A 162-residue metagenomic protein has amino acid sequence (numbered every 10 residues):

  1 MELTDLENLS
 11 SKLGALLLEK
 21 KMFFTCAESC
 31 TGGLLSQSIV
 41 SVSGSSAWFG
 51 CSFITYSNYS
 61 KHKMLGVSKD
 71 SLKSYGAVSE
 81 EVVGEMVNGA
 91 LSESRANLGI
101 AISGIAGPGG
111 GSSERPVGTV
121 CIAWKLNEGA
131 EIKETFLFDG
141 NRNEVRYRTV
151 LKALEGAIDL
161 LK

Functional and structural regions predicted by a protein language model:
M1-K162: Short alpha-helical segments enriched in small residues
